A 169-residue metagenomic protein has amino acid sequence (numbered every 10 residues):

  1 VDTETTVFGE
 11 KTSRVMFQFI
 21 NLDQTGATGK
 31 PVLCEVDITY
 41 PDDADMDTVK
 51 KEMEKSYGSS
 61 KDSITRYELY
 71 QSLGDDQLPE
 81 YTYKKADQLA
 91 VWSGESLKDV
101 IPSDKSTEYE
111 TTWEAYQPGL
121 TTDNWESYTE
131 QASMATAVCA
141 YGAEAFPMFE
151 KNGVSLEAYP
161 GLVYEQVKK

Functional and structural regions predicted by a protein language model:
V1, A27-K169: Non-cytosolic coordination micro-motifs
V1-T28: Compositionally biased P/S/T/G-rich terminal and signal peptide-adjacent segments that lie outside catalytic cores
